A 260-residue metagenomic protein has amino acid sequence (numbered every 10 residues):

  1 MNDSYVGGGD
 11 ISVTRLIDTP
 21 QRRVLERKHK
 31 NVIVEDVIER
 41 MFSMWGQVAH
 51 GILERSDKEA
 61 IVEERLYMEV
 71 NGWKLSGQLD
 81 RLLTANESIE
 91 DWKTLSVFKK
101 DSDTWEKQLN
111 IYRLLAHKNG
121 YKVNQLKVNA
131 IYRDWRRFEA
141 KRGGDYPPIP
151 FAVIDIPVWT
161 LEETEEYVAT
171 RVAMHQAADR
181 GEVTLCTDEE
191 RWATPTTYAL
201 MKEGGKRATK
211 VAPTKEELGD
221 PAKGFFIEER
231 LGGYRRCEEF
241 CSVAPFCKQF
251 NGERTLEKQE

Functional and structural regions predicted by a protein language model:
M1-S88, S96-S102, E106-K107, H117 (+2 more regions): Metal-dependent nuclease catalytic cores that hydrolyze phosphodiester bonds in DNA/RNA, characterized by
T19, H50, Y112, V168 (+1 more regions): A residue-level signal for conserved active-site and pocket-lining positions in enzyme catalytic cores
I33-M44, W92, S102, V183-T187 (+3 more regions): Short, structured coil/loop segments at alpha-helix boundaries
E63, D91, S242: Residue-level detector of conserved, well-ordered beta-strand and adjacent loop positions that form binding/recognition
N71, H117-E260: Metal-dependent nuclease catalytic regions and adjoining charged, substrate-binding loops involved in nucleic-acid end
D91-T94, A130: Residue-level recognition of conserved beta-strand positions in structured domain cores
K107-I111, E163: A general alpha-helical scaffold signature found inside nucleotide-binding enzyme cores
